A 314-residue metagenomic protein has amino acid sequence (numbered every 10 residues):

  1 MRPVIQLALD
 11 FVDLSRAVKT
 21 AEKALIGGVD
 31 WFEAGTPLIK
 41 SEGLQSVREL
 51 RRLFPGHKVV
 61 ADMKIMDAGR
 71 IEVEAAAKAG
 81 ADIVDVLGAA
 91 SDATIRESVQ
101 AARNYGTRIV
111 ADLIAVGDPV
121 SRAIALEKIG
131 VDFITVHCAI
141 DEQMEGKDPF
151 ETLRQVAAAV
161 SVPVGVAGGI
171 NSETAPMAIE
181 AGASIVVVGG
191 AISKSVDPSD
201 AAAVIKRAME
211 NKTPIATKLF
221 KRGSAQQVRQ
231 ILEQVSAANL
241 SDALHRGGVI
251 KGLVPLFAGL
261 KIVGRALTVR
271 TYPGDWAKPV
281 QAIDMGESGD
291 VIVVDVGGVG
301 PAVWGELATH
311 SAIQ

Functional and structural regions predicted by a protein language model:
M1-A61, I65-R70, P119, L126-I129 (+1 more regions): Conserved N-terminal beta1-alpha1 strand-loop-helix module at the mouth
P3-L9, F32-A34, V59-M63, V84-V86 (+5 more regions): Hydrophobic faces of well-ordered beta-strands that scaffold small-molecule active sites in alpha/beta enzyme cores
F11-R16, T36-S41, I65-A68, A90-A93 (+5 more regions): Short, small-residue-enriched loops and turns at beta-alpha junctions that line or gate enzyme active sites
L25, V47-F54, S98-G106, E127 (+3 more regions): Surface-exposed amphipathic alpha-helices with a cationic face
A68-L153, A159: Conserved anion-binding
S98, G146, I179-G182, G190-K218: C-terminal helical cap(s) of enzyme catalytic domains, especially alpha/beta-barrels
D132-V187, A191-I192: Active-site/ligand-binding-proximal alpha/beta "capping" segment
L232-V249, L253-G264, R270-Q314: Feature captures the catalytic cores and cofactor-binding loops of soluble hydro-lyases/lyases that act on carboxylate
